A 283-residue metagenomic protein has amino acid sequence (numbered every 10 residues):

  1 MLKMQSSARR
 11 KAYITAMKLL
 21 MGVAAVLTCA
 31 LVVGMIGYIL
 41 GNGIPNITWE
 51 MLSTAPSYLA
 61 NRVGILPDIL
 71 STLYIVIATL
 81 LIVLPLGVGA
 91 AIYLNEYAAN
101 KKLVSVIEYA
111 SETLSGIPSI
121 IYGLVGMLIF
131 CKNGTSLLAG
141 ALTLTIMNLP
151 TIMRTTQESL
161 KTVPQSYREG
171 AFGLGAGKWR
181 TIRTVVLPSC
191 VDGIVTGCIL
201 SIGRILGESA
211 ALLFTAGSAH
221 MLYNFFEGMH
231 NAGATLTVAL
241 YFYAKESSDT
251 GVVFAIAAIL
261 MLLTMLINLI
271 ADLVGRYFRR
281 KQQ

Functional and structural regions predicted by a protein language model:
L2-L20, G37-T79, F242-G251: Periplasmic/extracellular loop-to-transmembrane helix junction in inner-membrane transport proteins
A16, I65, I69, L73 (+7 more regions): Hydrophobic alpha-helical elements at and bordering transmembrane segments of multi-pass membrane proteins
M21, L70-I75, S111-S115, K161 (+5 more regions): Alpha-helical transmembrane segments of multi-pass membrane proteins
A30, T72, V76, L80-I92 (+10 more regions): Hydrophobic positions within alpha-helical transmembrane segments of bacterial inner-membrane proteins
P56-L59, V63, L212-M261: Interhelical loop and adjacent transmembrane-helix boundary motif in polytopic membrane transport permeases
V88-E108, G134-V186, G197-S201: Membrane-cytosol interface at the C-terminal ends of specific transmembrane alpha-helices in multi-pass membrane
L94, Q157, K161, Q165 (+2 more regions): C-terminal transmembrane helix and the adjacent membrane-cytosol boundary/short C-terminal tail of inner/organellar
E112-N148: Generic hydrophobic transmembrane alpha-helix motif, especially the helices
